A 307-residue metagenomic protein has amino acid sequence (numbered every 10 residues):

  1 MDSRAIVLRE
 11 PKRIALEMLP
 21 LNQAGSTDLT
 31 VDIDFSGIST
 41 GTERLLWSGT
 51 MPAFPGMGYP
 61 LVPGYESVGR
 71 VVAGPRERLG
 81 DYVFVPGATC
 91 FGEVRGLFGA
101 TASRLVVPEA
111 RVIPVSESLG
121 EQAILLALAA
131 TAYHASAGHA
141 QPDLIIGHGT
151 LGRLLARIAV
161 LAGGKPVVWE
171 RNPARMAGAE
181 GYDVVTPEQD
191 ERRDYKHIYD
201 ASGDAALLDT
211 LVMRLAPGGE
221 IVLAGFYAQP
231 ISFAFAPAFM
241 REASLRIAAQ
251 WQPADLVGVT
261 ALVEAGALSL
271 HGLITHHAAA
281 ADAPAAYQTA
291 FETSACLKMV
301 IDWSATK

Functional and structural regions predicted by a protein language model:
M1, L161, D209, P253-K307: C-terminal hydrophobic helical "lid"/dimerization subdomain of Rossmann-like NAD(P)H-dependent oxidoreductases
N22-I38, T50-T89, S118: Glycine-rich beta-strand-centered segment in the early N-terminal region that forms part of a ligand/cofactor-binding
F35, P86, Y199-A201, W303: Short, well-ordered coil/turn residues at beta-beta hairpins and beta-strand->alpha-helix junctions within
V83-I146, A162: NAD(P)H dinucleotide-binding glycine-rich loop of Rossmann-like/cofactor-binding domains, especially the beta1-alpha1
H139, S202, R214-A216: A generic alpha-to-beta junction signature in SAM-dependent methyltransferases
I145-H148, V160-T210: Adenosine-nucleotide cofactor-binding segment
G152-R153: N-terminal Rossmann-fold NAD(P) dinucleotide-binding loop
A206-A265, W303-K307: Glycine-rich phosphate-binding loop and adjacent beta-alpha segment of Rossmann(oid) nucleotide-cofactor-binding
